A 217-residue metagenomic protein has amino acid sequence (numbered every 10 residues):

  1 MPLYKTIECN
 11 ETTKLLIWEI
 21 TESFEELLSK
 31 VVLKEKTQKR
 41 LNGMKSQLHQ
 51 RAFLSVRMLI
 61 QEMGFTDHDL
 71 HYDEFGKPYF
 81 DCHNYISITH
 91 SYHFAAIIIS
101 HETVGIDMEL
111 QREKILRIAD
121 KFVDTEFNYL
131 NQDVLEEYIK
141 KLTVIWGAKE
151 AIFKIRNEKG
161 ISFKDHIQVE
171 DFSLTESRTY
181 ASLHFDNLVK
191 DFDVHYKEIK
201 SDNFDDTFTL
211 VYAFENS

Functional and structural regions predicted by a protein language model:
M1-S217: Core catalytic alpha/beta fold that binds nucleotide/phospho-ligands
